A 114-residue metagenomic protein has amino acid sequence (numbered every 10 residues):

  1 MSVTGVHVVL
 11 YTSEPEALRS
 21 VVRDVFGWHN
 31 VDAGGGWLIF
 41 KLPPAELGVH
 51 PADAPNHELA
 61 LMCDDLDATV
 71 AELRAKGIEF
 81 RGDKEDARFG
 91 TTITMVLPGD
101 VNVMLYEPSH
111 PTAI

Functional and structural regions predicted by a protein language model:
M1, L10, R74-I114: Vicinal oxygen chelate
M1-R19, E46, H57-L59, S109-I114: N-terminal beta-strand motif that seeds the catalytic metal site of vicinal oxygen chelate
T4-S13, I39, A52-K76, T91-P98: Vicinal oxygen chelate
T4-V6, V31, R81: A short, local hydrophobic-aromatic micro-motif
L18-R23, L73, D100: Conserved active-site tyrosine of GNAT-family acetyltransferases
V25-N30, G77-E79: Conserved acetyl-CoA-binding loop of GNAT-fold acetyltransferases
G27-M62, M95-V96, N102-S109: Conserved short beta-strand elements that form part of the metal-binding/catalytic scaffold of enzyme active sites
